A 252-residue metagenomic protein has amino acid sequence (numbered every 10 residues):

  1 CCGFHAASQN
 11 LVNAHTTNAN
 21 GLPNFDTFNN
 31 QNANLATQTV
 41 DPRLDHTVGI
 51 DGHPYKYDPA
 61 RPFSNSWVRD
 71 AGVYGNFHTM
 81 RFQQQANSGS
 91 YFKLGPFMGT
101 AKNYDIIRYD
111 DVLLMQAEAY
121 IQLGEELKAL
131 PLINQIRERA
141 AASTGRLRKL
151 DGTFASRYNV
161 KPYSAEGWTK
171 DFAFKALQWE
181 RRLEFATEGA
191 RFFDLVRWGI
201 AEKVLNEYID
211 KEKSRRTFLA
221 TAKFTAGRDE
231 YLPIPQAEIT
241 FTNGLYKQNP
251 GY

Functional and structural regions predicted by a protein language model:
C2, A6-Q9, N13-Y252: Acidic/polar-rich alpha-helix caps and helix-coil junctions
